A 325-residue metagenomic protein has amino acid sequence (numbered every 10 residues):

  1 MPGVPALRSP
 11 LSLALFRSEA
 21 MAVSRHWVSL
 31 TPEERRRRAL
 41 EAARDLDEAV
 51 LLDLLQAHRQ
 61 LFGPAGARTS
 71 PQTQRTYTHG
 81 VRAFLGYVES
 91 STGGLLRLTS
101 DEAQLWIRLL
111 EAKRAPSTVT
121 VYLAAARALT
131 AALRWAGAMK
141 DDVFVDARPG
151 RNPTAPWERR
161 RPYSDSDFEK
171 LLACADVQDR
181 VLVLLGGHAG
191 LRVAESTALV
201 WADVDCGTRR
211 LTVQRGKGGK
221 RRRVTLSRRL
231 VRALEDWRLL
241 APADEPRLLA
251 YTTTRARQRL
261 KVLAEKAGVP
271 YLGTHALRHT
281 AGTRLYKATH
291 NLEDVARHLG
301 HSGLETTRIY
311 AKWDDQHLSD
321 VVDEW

Functional and structural regions predicted by a protein language model:
M1-D101: Charge-rich, intrinsically disordered N-terminal extensions that act as flexible nucleic-acid engagement or regulatory
Q56-R75, H79-E158, K266: N-terminal core-binding DNA-recognition domain of tyrosine recombinases/integrases
M139-D141, P153-K170, G218-R228, P242-R247: DNA breakage-rejoining catalytic core of tyrosine-based enzymes
D165-V193, G218: Basic, Lys/Arg- and aromatic-enriched nucleic-acid-binding interface segment
A189, A194, A198-A233, E305: Conserved tyrosine-mediated DNA breakage-rejoining catalytic core shared by Y-recombinases
E195-S196, L272-G273, G282, T289-G300 (+1 more regions): Active-site-proximal segment of tyrosine recombinases
R215, L299-E324: Catalytic-site neighborhood detector that most strongly recognizes the C-terminal catalytic loop/helix of tyrosine
S227-P270: Active-site/catalytic core of tyrosine-dependent DNA strand-transfer enzymes
